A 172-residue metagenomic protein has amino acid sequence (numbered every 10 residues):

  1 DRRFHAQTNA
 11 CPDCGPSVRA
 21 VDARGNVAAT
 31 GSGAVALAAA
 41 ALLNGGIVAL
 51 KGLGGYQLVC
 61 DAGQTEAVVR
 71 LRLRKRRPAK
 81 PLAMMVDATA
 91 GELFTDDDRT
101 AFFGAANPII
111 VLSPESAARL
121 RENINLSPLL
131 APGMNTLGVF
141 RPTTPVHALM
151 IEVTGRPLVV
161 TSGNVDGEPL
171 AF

Functional and structural regions predicted by a protein language model:
D1-F172: Active-site-adjacent structural elements in enzyme catalytic cores
